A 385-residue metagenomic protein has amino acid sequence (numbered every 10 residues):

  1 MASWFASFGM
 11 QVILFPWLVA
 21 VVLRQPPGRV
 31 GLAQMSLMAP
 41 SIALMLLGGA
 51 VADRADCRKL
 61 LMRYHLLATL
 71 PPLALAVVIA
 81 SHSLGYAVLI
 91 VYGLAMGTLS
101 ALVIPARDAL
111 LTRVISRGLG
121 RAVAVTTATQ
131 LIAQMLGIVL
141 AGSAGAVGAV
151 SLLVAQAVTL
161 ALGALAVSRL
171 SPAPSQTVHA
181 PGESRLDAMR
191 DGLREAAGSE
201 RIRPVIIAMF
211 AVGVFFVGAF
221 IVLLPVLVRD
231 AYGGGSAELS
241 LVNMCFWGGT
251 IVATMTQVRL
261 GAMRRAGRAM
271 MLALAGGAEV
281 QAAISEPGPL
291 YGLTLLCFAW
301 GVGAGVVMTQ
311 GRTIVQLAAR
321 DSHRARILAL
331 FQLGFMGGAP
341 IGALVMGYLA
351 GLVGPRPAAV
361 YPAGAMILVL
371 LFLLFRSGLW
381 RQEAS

Functional and structural regions predicted by a protein language model:
M1-A39, G198-F246: Helix-loop boundary and gating motifs at the non-cytosolic
M1-V12, L37-A50, D56-P71, V88-G145 (+7 more regions): Substrate-agnostic recognition of the 12-TM MFS/MFS-like secondary transporter fold
L14-V22, L75-S81, L136-Q156, D230-A231 (+1 more regions): Transmembrane alpha-helix termini and helix-breaking/packing motifs in multi-pass membrane transporters
R24, D56, V78-S83, E286-G288: Helix-breaking motifs and short loop linkers at transmembrane-helix boundaries and internal kinks in secondary membrane
G31, Y86-L94, I206-I207, L290-F298: The feature captures the transmembrane alpha-helix scaffold of multi-pass secondary transporters
I42-L47, R54, R58-L60, Y64 (+6 more regions): C-terminal transmembrane bundle of multi-pass solute transporters/carriers
A109, R113-V114, L153, T159-E183 (+2 more regions): Helix-loop junctions on the cytosolic side of multi-pass membrane transporters, especially the intracellular loop
A173-I207: Juxtamembrane intracellular "pre-TM" segments in multi-pass secondary transporters
